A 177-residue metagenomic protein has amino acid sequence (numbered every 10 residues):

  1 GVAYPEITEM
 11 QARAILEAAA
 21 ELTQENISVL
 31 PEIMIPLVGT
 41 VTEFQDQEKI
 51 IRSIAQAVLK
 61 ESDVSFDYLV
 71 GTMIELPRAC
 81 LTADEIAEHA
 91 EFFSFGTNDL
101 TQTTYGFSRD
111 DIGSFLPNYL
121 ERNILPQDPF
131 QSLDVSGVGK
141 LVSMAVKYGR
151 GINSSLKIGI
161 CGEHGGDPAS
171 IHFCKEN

Functional and structural regions predicted by a protein language model:
G1-N177: Conserved alpha/beta-domain cores
